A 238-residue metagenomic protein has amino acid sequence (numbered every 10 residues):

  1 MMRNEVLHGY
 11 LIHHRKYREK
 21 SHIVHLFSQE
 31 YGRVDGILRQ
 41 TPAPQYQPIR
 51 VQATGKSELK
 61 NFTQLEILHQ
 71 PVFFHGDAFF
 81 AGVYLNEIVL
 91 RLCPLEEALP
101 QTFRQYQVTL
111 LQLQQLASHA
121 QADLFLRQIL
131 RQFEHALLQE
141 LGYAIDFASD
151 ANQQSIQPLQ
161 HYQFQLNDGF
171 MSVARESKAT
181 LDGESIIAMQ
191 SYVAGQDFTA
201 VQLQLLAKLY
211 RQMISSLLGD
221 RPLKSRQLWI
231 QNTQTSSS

Functional and structural regions predicted by a protein language model:
M1-H22, F27-S238: Non-catalytic alpha-helical scaffolds and adjoining flexible linkers that form interface surfaces for assembly
